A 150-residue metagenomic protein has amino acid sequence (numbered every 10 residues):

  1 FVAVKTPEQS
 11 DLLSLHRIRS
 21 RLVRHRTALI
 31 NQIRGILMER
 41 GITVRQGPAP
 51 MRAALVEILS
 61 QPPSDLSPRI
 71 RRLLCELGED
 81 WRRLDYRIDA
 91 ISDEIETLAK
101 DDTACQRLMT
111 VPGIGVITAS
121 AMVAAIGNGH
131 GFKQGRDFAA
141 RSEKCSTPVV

Functional and structural regions predicted by a protein language model:
F1-V2: A polyampholytic, Gly/Pro-enriched intrinsically disordered region
K5-R107: Glycine-rich, often acidic, oxyanion-interacting loops/wings at catalytic, nucleic-acid, or phospho-protein interfaces
R107-V150: Phosphate-backbone recognition surface of nucleic-acid-processing proteins
